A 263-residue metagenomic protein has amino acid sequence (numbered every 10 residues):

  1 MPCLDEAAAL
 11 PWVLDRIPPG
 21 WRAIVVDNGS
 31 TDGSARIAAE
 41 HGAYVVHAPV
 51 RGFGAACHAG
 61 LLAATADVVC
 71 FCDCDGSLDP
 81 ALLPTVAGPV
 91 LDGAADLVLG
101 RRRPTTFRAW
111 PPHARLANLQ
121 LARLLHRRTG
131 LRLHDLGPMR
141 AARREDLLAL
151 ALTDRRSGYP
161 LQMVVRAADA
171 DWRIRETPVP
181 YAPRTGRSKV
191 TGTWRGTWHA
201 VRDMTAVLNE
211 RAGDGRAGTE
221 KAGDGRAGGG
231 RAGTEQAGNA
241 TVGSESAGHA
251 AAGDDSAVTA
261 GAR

Functional and structural regions predicted by a protein language model:
M1, V13-L14, W21-G29, V46: Short beta-strand/loop segment that forms part of the nucleotide-sugar
E6-A9, S30, F53, D79: Donor nucleotide-sugar binding loop of glycosyltransferases
A8-W12, D32-H41: Acidic helix N-cap motif at the loop->helix transition within catalytic regions of sugar-transfer enzymes
I24, A35-A63: Conserved donor nucleotide-binding strand/loop of the catalytic core
D27-A35, G76: A conserved acidic beta->alpha catalytic loop
P49-R51, A55-L62, P80-S157, R184-W194 (+1 more regions): Acceptor/aglycone-binding surface of glycosyltransferases and processive sugar-polymer synthases
V69: Short aromatic/hydrophobic "clamp" motif used to bind/position activated sugar donors
G130, L152-R263: Hydrophobic helical membrane-anchoring modules
